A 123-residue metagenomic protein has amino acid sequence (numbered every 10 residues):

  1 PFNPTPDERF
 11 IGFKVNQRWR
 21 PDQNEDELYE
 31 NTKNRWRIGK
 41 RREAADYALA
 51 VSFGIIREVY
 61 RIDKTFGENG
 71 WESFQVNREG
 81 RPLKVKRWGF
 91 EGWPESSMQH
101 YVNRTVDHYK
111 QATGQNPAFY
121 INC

Functional and structural regions predicted by a protein language model:
P1-C123: Intrinsically disordered, charged low-complexity linkers and terminal tails that flank or connect structured domains
